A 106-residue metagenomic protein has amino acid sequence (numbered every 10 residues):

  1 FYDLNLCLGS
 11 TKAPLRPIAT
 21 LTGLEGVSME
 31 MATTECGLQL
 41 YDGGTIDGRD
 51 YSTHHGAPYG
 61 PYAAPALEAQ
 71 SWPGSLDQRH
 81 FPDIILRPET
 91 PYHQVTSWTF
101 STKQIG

Functional and structural regions predicted by a protein language model:
F1-G106: Active-site pocket scaffolds in enzymes
